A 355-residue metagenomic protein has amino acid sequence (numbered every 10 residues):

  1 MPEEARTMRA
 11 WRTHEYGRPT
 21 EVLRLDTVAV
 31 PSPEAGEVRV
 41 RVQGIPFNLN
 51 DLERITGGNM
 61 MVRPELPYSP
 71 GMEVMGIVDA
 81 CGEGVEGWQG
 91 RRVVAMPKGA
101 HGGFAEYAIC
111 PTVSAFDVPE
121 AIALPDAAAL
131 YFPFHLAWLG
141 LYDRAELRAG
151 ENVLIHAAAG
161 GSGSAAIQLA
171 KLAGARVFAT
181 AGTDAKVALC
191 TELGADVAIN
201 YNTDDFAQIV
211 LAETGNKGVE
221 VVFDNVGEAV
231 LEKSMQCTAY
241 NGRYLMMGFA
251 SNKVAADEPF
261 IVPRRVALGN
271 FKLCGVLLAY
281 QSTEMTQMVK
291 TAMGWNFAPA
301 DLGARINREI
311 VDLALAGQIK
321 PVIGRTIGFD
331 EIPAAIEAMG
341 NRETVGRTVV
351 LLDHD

Functional and structural regions predicted by a protein language model:
M1-M8, N216, R308-T326, P333-D355: C-terminal capping/lid region of NAD(P)-dependent oxidoreductase domains
E3-R6, R18-P19, T27-M75, W88: N-terminal glycine-rich beta->alpha transition that marks the start or flank of a dinucleotide-binding site
I55, M75-G99, A121: A glycine-/small-residue-rich N-terminal strand-loop-strand element that serves as the cofactor-binding glycine loop
R92, N152, R176, G242-R243 (+1 more regions): Short glycine-centered segments of the SAM/dcSAM-binding site in methyltransferase folds
G99-T112: A structural motif shared across PLP-dependent enzymes of the aminotransferase-like
E120-A123, E146-N152, N216-K217: Short helix-loop-beta connector
A128-D204, Q208: Mid-domain Rossmann-like dinucleotide-binding core that forms the NAD(H)/NADP(H) cofactor-binding site
A229-L313, Q318, L351-D355: Glycine-rich phosphate-binding loop and adjacent beta-alpha segment of Rossmann(oid) nucleotide-cofactor-binding
